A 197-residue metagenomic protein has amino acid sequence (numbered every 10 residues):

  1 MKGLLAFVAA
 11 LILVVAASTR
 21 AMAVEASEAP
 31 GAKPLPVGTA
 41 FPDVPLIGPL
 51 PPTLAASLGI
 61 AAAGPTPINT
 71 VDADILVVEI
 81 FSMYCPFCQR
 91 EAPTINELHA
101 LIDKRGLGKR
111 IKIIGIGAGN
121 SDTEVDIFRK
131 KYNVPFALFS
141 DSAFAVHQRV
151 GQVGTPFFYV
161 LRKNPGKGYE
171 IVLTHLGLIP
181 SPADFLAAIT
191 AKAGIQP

Functional and structural regions predicted by a protein language model:
A6-A16: Bacterial N-terminal signal peptides
T19-A26: Boundary at the C-terminal end of the N-terminal hydrophobic targeting segment
P45-L76: A short beta-strand-turn-helix
D74-L76, F81-Y84, G154: Short pre-active-site segment immediately N-terminal to redox-active cysteine/selenocysteine motifs in thiol-based
V77-V78, I113, F158: Hydrophobic beta-strand anchors of alpha/beta hydrolase catalytic cores
I80-E97: Conserved redox-active cysteine motifs that mediate thiol-disulfide chemistry, especially di-cysteine Cys-X(1-2)-Cys
K104-S142: Conserved segment of the thioredoxin-like fold in thiol-based oxidoreductases
Y132-V134, S142-T190: Thiol/disulfide oxidoreductase modules built on the thioredoxin-like
